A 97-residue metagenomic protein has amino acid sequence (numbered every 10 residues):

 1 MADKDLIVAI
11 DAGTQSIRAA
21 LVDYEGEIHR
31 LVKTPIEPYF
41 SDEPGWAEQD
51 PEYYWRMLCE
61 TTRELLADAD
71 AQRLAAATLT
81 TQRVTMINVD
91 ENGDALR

Functional and structural regions predicted by a protein language model:
M1-R97: N-terminal glycine/serine-rich phosphate-binding loop of ATP-dependent small-molecule kinases, especially carbohydrate
